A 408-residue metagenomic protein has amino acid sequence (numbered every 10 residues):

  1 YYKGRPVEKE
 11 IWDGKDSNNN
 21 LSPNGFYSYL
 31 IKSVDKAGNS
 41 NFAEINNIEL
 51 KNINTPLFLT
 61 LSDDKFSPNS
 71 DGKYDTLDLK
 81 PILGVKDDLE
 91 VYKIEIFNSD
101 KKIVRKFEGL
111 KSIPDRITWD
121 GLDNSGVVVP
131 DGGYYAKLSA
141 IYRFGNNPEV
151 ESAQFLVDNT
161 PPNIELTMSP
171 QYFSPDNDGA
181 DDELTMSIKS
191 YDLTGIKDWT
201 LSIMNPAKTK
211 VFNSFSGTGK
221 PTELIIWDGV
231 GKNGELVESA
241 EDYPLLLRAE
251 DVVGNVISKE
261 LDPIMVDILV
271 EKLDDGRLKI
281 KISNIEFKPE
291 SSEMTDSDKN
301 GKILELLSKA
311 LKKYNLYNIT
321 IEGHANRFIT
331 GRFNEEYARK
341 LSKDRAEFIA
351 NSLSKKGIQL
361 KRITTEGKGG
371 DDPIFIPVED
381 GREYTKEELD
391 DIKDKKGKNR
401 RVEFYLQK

Functional and structural regions predicted by a protein language model:
Y1-S22, I103-V128, K210-E235: Glycine-centered tight-turn motifs at strand-turn-strand junctions
G14-S17, L21, K65-T76, G121-V128 (+4 more regions): Acidic, glycine-anchored loop motifs typical of Ca2+
S17-N18, V34-N39, N124-S125, I141-N146 (+2 more regions): Short, solvent-exposed loop/turn segments at the edges of extracellular beta-sandwich modules
N24-S28, L89, D131-Y135, I196 (+1 more regions): Extracellular Ig-like/FN3 beta-sandwich strand-entry sites
I31-S33, L138-A140, L247-A249, L406: Conserved structural position at the C-terminal beta-strand of extracellular beta-sandwich adhesion modules
E49-P68, L77, L83, E151-W199 (+5 more regions): Periplasmic peptidoglycan-binding/tethering modules of Gram-negative envelope proteins
K93-F97, T200-M204, T320-E322, T364: Beta-strand signatures of extracellular beta-sandwich domains
H324-K408: Periplasmic OmpA-like peptidoglycan-binding domain that tethers envelope proteins to the cell wall
